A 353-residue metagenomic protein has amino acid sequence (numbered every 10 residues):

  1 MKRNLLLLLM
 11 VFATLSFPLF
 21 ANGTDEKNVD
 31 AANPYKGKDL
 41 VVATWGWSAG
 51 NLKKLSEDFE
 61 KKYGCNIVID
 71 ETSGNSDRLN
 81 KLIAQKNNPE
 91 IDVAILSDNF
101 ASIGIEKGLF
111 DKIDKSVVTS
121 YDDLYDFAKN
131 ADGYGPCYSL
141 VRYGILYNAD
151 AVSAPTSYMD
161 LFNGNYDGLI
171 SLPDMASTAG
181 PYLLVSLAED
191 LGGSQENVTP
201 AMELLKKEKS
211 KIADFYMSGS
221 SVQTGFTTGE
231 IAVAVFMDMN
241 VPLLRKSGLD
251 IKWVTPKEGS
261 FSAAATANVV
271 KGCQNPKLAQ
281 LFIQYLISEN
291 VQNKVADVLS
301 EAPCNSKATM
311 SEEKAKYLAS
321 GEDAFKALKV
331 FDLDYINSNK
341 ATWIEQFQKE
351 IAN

Functional and structural regions predicted by a protein language model:
M1-L40, A352-N353: Short, low-complexity disordered leader/linker segments with a strong preference for bacterial N-terminal type II
K27-S102: Early extracytoplasmic/lumenal segment of secretory-pathway proteins
W45-K53, E90-E230: Extracytoplasmic ligand-binding site segments that recognize negatively charged/polar headgroups
F100-I103, T227, V233-D250: A ligand-binding cleft/hinge motif common to bilobed small-molecule-binding domains
L140-V141, E203-E208, S247-K271, K307: Periplasmic-binding protein-like
G144-A151, S186-D190, A263-N275, L286 (+1 more regions): A bilobed periplasmic-binding-protein/Venus flytrap-type ligand-binding module shared by bacterial periplasmic
V270-L328: Mature extracytoplasmic/periplasmic domains
K326-N353: Conserved C-terminal helix/tail region of periplasmic/extracytoplasmic solute-binding proteins
